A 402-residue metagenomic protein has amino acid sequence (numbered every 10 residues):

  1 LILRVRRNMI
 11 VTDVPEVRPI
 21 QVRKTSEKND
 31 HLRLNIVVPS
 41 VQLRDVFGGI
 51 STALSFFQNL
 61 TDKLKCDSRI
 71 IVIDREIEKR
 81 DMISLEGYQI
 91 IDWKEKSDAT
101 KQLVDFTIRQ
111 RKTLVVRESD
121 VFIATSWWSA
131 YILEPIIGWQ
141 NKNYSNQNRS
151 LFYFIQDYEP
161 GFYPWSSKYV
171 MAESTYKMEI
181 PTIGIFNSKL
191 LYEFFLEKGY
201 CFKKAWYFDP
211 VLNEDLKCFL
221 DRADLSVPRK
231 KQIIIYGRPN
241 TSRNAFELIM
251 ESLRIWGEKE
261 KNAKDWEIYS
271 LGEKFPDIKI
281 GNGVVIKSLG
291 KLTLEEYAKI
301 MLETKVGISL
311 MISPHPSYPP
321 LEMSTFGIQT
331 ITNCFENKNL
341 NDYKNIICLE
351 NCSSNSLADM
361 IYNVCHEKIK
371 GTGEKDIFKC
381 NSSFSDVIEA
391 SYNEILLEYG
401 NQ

Functional and structural regions predicted by a protein language model:
G49-T52, M178, F194-E197, C201 (+1 more regions): Conserved catalytic-core segment of nucleotide-activated headgroup transferases in glycan assembly
F106-R109, K274, I286-I300, P316: Conserved active-site histidine-acidic residue motif and adjacent donor-binding/catalytic loop of glycosyltransferases
R111-E118, S166-I185: Membrane-proximal helix-turn-helix segments that form the acceptor-binding/catalytic region of lipid-linked
D120, L302-H315: Acidic donor-binding loop of glycosyltransferase active sites
I132-L133, F162-P164, K168, I180-A205: A short, active-site helix/loop in glycosyltransferases that binds the activated sugar's phosphate group
I328-N333: Short hydrophobic beta-strand element within catalytic cores of glycosyltransferases and related nucleotide-activated
K338-N363: Change "using UDP/GDP/dTDP sugars" to "using nucleotide sugars
C352, H366-Q402: A charged, aromatic-enriched C-terminal amphipathic alpha-helix characteristic of glycosyltransferases across folds
